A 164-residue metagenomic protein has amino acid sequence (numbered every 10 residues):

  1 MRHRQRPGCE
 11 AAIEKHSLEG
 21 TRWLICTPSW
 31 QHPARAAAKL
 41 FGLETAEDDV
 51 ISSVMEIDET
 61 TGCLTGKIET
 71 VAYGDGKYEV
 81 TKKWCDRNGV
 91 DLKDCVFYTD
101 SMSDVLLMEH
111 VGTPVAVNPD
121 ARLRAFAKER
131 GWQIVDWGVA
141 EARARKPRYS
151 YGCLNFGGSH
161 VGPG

Functional and structural regions predicted by a protein language model:
M1-G164: C-terminal cap/substrate-recognition subdomain and adjoining C-terminal extension of metal-dependent phosphatase-like
